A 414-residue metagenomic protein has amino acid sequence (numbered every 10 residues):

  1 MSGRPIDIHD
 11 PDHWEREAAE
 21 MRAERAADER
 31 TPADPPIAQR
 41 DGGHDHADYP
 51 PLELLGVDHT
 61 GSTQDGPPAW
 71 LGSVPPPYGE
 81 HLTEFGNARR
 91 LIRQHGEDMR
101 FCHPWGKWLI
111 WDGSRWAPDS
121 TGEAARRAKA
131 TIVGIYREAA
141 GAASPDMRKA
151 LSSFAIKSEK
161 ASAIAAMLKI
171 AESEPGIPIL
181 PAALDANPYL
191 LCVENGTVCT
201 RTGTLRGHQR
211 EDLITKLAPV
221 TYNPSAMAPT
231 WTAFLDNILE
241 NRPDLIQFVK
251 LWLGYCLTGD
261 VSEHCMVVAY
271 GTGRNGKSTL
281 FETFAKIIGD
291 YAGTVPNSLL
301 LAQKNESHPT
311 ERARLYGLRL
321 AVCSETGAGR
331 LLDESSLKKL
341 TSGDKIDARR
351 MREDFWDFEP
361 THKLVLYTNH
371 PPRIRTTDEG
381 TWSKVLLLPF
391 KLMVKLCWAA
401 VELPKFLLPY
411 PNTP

Functional and structural regions predicted by a protein language model:
M1-V74: Glycine- and charge-rich intrinsically disordered segments
P50-V220, K395-L396: Intein modules and their embedded homing endonuclease domains
M99-G122, R148-K149, A183, L190 (+2 more regions): P-loop NTPase catalytic core of nucleic-acid-dependent motor ATPases
T197, G327-A328, N369-I374, K391-K395: Conserved nucleotide-binding/hydrolysis micro-motifs of P-loop NTPases
V295-H308, S335-D354, C397-P409, T413: Substrate-gripping "pore-loop 1 plus following alpha2 helix"
T310-G317, R349-Y367: AAA+/SF3 P-loop NTPase mechanochemical coupling elements
R319-G343, W356, I374-T381: Conserved AAA+/SF3 P-loop NTPase catalytic/coupling segment centered on the Walker-B
F358-T361, T377-P414: Phosphate-sensing "switch" segment of ASCE/P-loop ATPases
